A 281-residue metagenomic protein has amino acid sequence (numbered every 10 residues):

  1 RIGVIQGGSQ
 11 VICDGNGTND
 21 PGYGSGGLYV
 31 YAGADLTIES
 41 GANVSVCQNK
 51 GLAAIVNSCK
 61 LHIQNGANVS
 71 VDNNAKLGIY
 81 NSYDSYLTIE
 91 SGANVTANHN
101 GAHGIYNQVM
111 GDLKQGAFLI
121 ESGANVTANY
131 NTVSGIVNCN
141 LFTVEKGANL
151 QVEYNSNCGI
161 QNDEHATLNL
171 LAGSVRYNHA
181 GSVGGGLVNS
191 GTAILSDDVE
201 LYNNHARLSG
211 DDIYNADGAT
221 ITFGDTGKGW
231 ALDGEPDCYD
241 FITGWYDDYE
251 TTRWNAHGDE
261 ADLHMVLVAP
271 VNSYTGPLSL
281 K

Functional and structural regions predicted by a protein language model:
R1-G3, S9, G26, A34-L36 (+23 more regions): The right-handed parallel beta-helix/beta-solenoid scaffold, focusing on the short coil/turn and N-cap positions
R1-I5, Q10-C13, V271-K281: N-terminal segments that cap or nucleate solenoid repeat domains
G3-P21, S25, S45-V46: Right-handed parallel beta-helix/beta-spiral solenoid domain characteristic of secreted/periplasmic
V11, G22-Y23, Y106-M110, V137 (+2 more regions): Flexible coil/linker segments and helix-coil junctions enriched in charged and small residues
C13-N16, V46-K50, V71-N74, A97-G101 (+7 more regions): Surface-exposed loop/turn segments connecting beta-strands in extracellular beta-rich domains
S122, Y177, S196-K281: Extracellular/surface-exposed low-complexity segments
